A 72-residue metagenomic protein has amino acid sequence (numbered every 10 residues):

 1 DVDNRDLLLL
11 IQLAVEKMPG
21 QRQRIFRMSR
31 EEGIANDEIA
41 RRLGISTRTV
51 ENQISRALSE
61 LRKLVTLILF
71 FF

Functional and structural regions predicted by a protein language model:
D1-L10: Acidic, proline/glycine-rich intrinsically disordered inter-domain spacer in sigma factors
L7, G33-I34, E38, L67 (+1 more regions): Contiguous hydrophobic segments
L13-E16, G20, R24, M28 (+1 more regions): Helix-turn-helix DNA-binding module
R42, L58-F72: C-terminal edge and immediately downstream basic/flexible tail or linker adjoining helix-turn-helix-like DNA-binding
Q53-R56: Residues within the DNA-recognition helix of helix-turn-helix
